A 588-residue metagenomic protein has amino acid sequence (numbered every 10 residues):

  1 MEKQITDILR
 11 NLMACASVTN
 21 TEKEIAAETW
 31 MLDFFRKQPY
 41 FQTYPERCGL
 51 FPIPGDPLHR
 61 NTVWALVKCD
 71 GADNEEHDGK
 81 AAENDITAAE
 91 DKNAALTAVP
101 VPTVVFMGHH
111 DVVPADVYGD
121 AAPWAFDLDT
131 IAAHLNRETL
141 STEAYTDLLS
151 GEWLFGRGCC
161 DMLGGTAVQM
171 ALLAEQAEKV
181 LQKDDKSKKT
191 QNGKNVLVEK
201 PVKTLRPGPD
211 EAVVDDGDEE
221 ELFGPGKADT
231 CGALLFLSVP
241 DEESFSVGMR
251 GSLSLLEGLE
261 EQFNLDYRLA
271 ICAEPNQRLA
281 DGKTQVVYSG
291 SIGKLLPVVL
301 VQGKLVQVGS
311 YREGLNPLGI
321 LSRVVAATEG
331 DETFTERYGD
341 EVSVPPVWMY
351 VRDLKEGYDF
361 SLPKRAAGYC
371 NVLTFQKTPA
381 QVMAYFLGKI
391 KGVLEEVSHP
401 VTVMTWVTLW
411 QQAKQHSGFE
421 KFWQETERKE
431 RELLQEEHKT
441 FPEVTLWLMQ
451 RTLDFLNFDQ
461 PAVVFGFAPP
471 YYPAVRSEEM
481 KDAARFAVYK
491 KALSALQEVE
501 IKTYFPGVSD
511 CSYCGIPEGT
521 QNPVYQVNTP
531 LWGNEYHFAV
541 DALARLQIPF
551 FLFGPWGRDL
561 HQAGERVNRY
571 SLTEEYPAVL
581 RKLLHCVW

Functional and structural regions predicted by a protein language model:
M1-R157, D185, D218, L222: Acidic/His- and Gly-rich active-site-bordering loop/insert found across diverse amide/peptide-bond hydrolases
E22, L154-A167, L315-L318, Y570-E574: Short, conserved micro-motifs enriched in small and acidic residues
Q42-P45, T97-P100, E220-G232, Q262-D266 (+2 more regions): Short helix-terminating capping/connector loops at secondary-structure junctions
V105-M107, A233-P240, A270-C272, V463-F467 (+1 more regions): Extended hydrophobic secondary-structure segments that form protein cores and membrane-embedded regions
A125-T142, E274, D281-V298, R337-W348: Short, flexible helix-coil linker/hinge segments at the edges of structured domains or between repeats
W153-K188, G193-G290: Acidic/histidine-rich catalytic neighborhood of metal-dependent amide-processing enzymes
R278-A280, S289, L295, V306-W588: Metal-dependent amide/peptide-bond hydrolase catalytic core, centered on the "pita-bread" metallohydrolase fold
